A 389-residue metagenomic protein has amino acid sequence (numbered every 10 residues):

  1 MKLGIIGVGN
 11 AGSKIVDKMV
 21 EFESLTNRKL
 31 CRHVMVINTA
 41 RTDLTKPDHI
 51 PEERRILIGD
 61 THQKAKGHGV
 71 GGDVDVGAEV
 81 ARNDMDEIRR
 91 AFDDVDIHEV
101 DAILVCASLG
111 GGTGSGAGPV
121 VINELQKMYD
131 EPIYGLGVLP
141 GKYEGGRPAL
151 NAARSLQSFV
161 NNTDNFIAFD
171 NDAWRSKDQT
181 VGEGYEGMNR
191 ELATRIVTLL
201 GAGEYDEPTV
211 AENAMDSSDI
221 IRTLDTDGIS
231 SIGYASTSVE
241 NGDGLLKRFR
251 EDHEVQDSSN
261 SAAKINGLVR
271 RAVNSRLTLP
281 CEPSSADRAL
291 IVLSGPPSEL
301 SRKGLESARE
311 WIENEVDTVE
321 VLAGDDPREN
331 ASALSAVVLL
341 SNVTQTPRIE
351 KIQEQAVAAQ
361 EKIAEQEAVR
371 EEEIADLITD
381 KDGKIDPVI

Functional and structural regions predicted by a protein language model:
M1-I389: Tubulin/FtsZ superfamily GTPase core signature
